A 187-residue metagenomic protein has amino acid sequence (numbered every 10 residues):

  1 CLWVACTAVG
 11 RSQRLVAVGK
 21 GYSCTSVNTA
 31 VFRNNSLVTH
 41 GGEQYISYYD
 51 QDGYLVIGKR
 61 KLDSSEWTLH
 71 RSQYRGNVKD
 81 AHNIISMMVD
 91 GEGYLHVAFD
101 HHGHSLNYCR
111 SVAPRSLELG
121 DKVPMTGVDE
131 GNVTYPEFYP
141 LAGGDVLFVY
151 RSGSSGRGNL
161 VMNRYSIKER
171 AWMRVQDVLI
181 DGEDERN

Functional and structural regions predicted by a protein language model:
C1-W3: Sec-dependent signal peptide recognition, specifically the positively charged N-region followed immediately by
A5-Q13: Bacterial Sec-dependent signal peptides at the C-terminal "C-region" and cleavage site
S12-N187: Extracellular, repeat-based ectodomains that mediate carbohydrate processing or recognition
